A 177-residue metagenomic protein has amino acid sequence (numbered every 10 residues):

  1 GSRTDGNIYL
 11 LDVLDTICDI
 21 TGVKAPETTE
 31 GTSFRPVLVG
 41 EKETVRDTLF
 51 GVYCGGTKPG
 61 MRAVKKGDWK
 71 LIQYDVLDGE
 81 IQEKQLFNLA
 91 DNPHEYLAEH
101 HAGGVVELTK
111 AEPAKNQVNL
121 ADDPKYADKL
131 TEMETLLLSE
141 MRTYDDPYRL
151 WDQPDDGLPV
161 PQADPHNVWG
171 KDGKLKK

Functional and structural regions predicted by a protein language model:
G1-S2, G22-P26, L120, P124: Short, polar/flexible loop-turn hinges at active-site or ligand-entry regions and domain interfaces
G6-T16, I20-E107, D128, E140-P147 (+1 more regions): C-terminal cap/loop subdomain of S1 sulfatases and analogous C-terminal strand-loop tails that border
L14, Q117, L137: Generic structural marker for isolated residues within well-ordered, non-membrane alpha-helices of soluble domains
P93-E95, A111-V118: Short glycine/proline-rich turn/loop motifs
H100-H101, K115, L120-P124: Active-site-proximal N-terminal segment of extracellular/periplasmic enzymes that hydrolyze or transfer
A121-Q153: A contiguous, mid-protein "functional segment" used to position or interact with cofactors/ions or partner subunits
P154-L158: Small-residue-rich loop/turn and linker elements
P159-Q162, H166-K177: N-terminal pre-domain segments of enzymes
